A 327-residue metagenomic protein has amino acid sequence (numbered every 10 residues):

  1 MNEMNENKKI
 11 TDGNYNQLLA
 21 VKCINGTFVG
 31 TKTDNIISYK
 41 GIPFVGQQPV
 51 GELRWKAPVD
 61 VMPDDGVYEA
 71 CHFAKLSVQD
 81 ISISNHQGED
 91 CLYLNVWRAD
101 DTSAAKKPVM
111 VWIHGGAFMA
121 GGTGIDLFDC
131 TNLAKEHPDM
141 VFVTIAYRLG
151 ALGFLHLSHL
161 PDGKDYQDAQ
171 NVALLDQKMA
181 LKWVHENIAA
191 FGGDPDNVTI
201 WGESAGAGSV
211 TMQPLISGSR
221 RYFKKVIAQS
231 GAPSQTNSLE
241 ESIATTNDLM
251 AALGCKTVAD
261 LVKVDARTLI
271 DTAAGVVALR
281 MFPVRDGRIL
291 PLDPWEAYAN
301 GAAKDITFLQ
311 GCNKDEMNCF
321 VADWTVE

Functional and structural regions predicted by a protein language model:
N2-N171, P195: Non-catalytic accessory segments of hydrolases
G115, A173-D176, S204-A207: Active-site loop->helix "elbow" adjoining a glycine-rich segment at hydrolase catalytic centers
A146, W201, I216, I227-S230 (+1 more regions): Alpha/beta-hydrolase-fold catalytic nucleophile elbow
H156, Y166-A189: Alpha/beta-hydrolase active-site loop
E186, R220, Q229-E327: Substrate-access "cap/lid" subdomains that shape and gate the entrance to catalytic or ligand-binding pockets
F191-E203: Alpha/beta-hydrolase fold nucleophile elbow
P195, Y222-F223: Core-facing hydrophobic residues within beta-strands of well-ordered domains
A207-S219: Short glycine-enriched nucleophile-adjacent loop and the immediately C-terminal alpha-helix near the catalytic center
